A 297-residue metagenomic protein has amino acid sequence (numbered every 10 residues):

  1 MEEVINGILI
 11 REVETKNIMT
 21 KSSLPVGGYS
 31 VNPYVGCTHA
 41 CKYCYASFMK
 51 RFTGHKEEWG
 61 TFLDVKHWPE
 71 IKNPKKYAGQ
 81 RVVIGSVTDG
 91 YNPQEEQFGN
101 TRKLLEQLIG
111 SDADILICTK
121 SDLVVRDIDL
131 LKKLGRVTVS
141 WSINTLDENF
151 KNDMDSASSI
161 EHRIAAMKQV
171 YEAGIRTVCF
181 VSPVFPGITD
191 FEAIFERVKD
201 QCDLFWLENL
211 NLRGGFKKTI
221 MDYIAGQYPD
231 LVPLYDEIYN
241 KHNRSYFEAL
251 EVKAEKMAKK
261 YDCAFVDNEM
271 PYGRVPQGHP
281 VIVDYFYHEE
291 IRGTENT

Functional and structural regions predicted by a protein language model:
M1-T138, L146-F150, I160-E161, A165 (+1 more regions): Conserved Radical SAM active-site core
E2-E14, E192-T297: Auxiliary Fe-S-binding modules of radical SAM enzymes
Y29, V82, I115, V139-W141 (+3 more regions): Hydrophobic faces of well-ordered beta-strands that scaffold small-molecule active sites in alpha/beta enzyme cores
V87-D89, K120-D122, S142-L146, S182-V184 (+2 more regions): Active-site beta-loop-alpha junctions enriched in small/polar residues
I109, Y171-E172, K199, K259: Anion (oxyanion) recognition and catalysis
K133-V139, K199-L204: Glycine-enriched alpha-helix->loop->beta-strand junction motifs that scaffold or abut catalytic
N149-F150, G187-D190, G214-F216: Short acidic/glycine-rich loop or secondary-structure boundary segments that cap or lie
S156, K168-T189, N240-R244: Conserved strand-turn element in the central/C-terminal portion of the radical SAM core barrel that lines
